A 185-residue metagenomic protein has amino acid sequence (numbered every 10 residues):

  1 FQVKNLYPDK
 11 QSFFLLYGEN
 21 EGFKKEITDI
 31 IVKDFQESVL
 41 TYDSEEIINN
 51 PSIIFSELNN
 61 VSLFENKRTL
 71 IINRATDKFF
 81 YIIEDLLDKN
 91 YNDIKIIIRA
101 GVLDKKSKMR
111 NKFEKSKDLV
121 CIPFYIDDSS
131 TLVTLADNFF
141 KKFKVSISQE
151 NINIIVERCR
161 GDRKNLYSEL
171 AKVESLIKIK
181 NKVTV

Functional and structural regions predicted by a protein language model:
F1-V185: Conserved beta/loop motifs at nucleotide-recognition and modification sites
